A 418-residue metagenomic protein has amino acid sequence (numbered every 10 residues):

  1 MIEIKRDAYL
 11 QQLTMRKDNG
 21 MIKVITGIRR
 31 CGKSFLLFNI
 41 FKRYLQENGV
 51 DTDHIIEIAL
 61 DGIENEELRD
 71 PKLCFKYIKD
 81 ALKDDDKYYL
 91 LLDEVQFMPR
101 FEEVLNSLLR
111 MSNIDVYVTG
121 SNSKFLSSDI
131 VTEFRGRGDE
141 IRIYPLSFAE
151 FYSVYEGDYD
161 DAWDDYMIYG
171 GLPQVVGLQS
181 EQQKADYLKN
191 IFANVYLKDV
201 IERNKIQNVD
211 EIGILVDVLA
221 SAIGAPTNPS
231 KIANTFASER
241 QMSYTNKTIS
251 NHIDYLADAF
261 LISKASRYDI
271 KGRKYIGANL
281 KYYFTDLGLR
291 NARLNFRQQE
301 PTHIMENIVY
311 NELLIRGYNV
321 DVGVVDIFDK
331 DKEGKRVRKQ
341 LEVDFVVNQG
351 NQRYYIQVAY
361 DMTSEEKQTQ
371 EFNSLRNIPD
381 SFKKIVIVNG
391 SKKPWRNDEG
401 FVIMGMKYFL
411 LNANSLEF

Functional and structural regions predicted by a protein language model:
I2, T26, F35, V50 (+2 more regions): A cross-kingdom feature that marks ATP-driven nucleic-acid transaction machinery
E3, A149-D326: Interdomain hinge/linker elements that couple catalytic modules in large macromolecular machines
E3-G20: Pre-Walker A adenine-sensing motif
G20-F38: Walker A/P-loop nucleotide-binding motif
I56-D86: Short glycine-rich substrate-engagement loop in P-loop NTPases that contacts/grips substrate
K83-F101: Conserved P-loop NTPase "ATPase switch" module shared by AAA+ and STAND
D115-S121, R142: Structural recognition of the conserved hydrophobic beta-strand(s) that form the central parallel beta-sheet of P-loop
K124-E140, V154-E156: Short regulatory helix/loop adjacent to the ATP-binding pocket of P-loop NTPases
